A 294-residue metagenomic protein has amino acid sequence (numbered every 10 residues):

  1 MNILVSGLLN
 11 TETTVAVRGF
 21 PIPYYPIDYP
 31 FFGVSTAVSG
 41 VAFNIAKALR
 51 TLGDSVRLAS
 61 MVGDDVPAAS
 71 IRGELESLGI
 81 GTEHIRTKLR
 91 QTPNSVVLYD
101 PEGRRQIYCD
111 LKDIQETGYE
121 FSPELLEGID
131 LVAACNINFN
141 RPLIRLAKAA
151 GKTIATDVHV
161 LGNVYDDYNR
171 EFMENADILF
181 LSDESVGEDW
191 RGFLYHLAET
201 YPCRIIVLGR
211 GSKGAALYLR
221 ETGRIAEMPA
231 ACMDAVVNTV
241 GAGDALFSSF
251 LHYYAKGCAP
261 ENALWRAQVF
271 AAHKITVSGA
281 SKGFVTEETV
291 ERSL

Functional and structural regions predicted by a protein language model:
M1-A59, A68-S70, S278: Glycine-rich phosphate/adenosyl-contacting loop at the front of the ribokinase-like
M1-T11, R57, G73-T87, Y99-A226: Ribokinase/PfkB-type carbohydrate-kinase core domain
I3, L194-L294: Conserved phosphate-binding/catalytic region of the ribokinase-like
P23-G33, G73-L78, R224-D234: Glycine/charged-rich beta-loop-alpha catalytic/anionic-binding loops adjacent to active sites
A48, E74, L146, S249 (+1 more regions): Rossmann-fold NAD(P)-dependent oxidoreductase module
Q91-P93: Acidic, polar ligand-binding/catalytic clefts
